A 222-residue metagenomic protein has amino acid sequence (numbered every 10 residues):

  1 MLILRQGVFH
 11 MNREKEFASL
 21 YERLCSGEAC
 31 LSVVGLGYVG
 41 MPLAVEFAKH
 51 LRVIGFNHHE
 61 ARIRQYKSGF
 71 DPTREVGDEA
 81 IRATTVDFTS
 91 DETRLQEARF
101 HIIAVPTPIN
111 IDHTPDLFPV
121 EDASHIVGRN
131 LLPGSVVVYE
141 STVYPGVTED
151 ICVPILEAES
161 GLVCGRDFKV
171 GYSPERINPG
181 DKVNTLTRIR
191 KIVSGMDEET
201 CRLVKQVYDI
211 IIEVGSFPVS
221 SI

Functional and structural regions predicted by a protein language model:
L4-I222: Structural/interface elements that position substrates and couple domains in central-metabolism enzymes
